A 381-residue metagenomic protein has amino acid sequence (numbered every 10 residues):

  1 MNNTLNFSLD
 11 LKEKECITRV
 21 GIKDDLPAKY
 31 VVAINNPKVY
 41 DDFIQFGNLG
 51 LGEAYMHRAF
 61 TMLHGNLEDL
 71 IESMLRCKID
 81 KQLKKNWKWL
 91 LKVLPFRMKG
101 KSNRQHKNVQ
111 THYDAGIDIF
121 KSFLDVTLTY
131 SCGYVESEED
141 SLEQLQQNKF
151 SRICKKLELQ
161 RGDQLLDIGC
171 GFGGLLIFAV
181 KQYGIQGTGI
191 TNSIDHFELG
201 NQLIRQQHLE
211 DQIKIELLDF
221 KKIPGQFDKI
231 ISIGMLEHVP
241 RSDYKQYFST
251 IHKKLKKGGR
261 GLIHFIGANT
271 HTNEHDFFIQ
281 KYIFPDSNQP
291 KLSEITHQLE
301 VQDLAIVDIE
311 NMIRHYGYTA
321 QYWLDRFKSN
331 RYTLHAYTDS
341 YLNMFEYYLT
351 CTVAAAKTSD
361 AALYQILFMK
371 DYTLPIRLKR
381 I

Functional and structural regions predicted by a protein language model:
M1-D140, Q144-Q146, R152: Feature captures hydrophobic
G162-G169: Conserved class I S-adenosyl-L-methionine
F172-Y183: Conserved SAM-binding loop of SAM-dependent methyltransferases across substrates and taxa, primarily the Class I
K181-L218: Class I SAM-dependent methyltransferase SAM/SAH-binding core
K221-I230: A short acidic, Gly/Pro-enriched loop at the edge of an enzyme's catalytic core that lines a small-molecule cofactor
K245-K257: A short glycine-rich, Lys/Arg-flanked "PGG" loop and its adjoining helix->strand segment in the class I
G258-I266: Conserved beta-strand signature within the Rossmann-like core of class I S-adenosyl-L-methionine
I266-I376, R380: Substrate-binding/catalytic lobe of Class I Rossmann-like enzymes that use SAM or dcSAM, i.e., the mid-to-C-terminal
